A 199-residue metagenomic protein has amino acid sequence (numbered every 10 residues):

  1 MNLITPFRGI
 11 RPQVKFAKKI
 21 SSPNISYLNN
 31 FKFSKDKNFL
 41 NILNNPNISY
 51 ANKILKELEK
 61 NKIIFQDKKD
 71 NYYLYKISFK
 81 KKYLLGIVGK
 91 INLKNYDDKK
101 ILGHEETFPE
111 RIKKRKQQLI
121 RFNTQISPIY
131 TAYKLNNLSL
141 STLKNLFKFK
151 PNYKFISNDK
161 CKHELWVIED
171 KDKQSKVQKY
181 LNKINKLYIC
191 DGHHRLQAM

Functional and structural regions predicted by a protein language model:
M1-M199: A cross-family signal for N-terminal binding/gating loops and helix N-caps that shape access to the active site
